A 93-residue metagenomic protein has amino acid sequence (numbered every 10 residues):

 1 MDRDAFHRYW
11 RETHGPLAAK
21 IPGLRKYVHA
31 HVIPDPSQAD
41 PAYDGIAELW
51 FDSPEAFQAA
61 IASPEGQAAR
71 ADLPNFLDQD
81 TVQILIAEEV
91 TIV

Functional and structural regions predicted by a protein language model:
M1-V93: Macromolecular interaction modules
